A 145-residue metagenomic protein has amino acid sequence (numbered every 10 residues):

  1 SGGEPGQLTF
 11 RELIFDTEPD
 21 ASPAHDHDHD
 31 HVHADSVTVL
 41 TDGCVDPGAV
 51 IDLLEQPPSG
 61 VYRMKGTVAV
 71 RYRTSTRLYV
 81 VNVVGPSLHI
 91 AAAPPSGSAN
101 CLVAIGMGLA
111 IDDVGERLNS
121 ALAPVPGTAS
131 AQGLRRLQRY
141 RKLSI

Functional and structural regions predicted by a protein language model:
S1-S98, M107-D112, E116-I145: C-terminal accessory "lid"/substrate-recognition subdomains
A104: Flexible loop/N-cap segments at domain edges
